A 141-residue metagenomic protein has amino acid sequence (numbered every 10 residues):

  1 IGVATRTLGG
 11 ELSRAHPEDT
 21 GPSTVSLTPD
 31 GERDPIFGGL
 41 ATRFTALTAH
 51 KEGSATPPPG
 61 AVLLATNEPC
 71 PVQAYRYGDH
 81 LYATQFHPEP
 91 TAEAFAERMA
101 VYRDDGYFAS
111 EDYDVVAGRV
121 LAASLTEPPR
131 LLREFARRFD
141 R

Functional and structural regions predicted by a protein language model:
I1-G31: Cysteine-nucleophile active-site neighborhood
S13, L27-R141: Amide-donor transfer/coupling interface in amidating biosynthetic enzymes
